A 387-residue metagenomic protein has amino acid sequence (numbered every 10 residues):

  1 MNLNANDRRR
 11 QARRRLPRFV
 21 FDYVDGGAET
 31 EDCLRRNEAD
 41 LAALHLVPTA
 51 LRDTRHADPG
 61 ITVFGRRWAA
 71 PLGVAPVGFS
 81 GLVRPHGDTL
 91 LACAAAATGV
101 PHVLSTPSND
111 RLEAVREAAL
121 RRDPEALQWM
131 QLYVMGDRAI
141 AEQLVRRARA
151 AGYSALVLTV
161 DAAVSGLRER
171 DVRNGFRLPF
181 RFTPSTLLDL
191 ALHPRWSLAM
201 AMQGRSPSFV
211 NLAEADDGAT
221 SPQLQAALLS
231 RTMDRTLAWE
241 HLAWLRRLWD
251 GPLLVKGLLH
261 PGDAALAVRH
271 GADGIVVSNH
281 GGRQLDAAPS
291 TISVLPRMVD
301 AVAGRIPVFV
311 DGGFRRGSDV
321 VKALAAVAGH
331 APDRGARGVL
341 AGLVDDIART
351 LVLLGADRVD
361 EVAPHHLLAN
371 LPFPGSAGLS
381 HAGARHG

Functional and structural regions predicted by a protein language model:
M1-G65, P179-L237, E361-V362, L368-G387: An N-cap/entry alpha-helix motif that binds or orients negatively charged groups
P17, V74, A95, L158 (+6 more regions): Conserved, mostly hydrophobic/aromatic
A57, G78, L167-N174, L178 (+3 more regions): Glycine/Thr-rich beta-alpha phosphate-binding loop at enzyme active sites
L72-A75, H102-L104, Q128-L132, L156 (+4 more regions): Hydrophobic faces of well-ordered beta-strands that scaffold small-molecule active sites in alpha/beta enzyme cores
T106-S108, M135, T236, L254-P261 (+2 more regions): Glycine-rich beta-to-alpha transition loops that act as phosphate-gripper elements at the mouths of alpha/beta enzyme
V115-L127, P184, D234-L253, D286-V310 (+1 more regions): Alpha-helix-loop-beta-strand connector modules within alpha/beta enzyme cores
E142-V145, L259-G271, M298-V310, F314-A325 (+1 more regions): Catalytic cores of alpha/beta
V160-G166, A272-A288, V320-G338: Glycine-rich phosphate-binding active-site loops on the catalytic face of alpha/beta enzymes
